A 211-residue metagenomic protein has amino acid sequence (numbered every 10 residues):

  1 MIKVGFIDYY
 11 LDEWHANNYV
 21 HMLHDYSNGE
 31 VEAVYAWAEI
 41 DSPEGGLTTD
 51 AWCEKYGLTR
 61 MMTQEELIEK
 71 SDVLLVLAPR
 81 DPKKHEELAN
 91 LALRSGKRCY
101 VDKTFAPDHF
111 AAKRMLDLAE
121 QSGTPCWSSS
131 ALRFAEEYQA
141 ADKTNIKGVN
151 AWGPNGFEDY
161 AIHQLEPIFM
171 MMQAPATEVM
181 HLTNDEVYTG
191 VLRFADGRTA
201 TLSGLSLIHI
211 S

Functional and structural regions predicted by a protein language model:
M1-C53, T144: N-terminal Rossmann-like dinucleotide-binding module
G29-E30, W52, Y56-L116: Beta-loop-alpha module in the N-terminal Rossmann-like domain of NAD(P)-dependent dehydrogenases, especially those
V34, A174-T183: A short coil-to-beta-strand element that immediately follows conserved catalytic motifs
V34, D72, K147: Conserved acidic residues
Y100-A161: A contiguous active-site-proximal alpha/beta segment in oxidoreductase catalytic domains
I162-P167, V179-Y188: Anionic-ligand binding region
G190-G197: Active-site beta-strand termini and strand-to-loop segments that position acidic
I208-I210: Conserved small/polar residues in nucleotide/adenosyl-binding loops
